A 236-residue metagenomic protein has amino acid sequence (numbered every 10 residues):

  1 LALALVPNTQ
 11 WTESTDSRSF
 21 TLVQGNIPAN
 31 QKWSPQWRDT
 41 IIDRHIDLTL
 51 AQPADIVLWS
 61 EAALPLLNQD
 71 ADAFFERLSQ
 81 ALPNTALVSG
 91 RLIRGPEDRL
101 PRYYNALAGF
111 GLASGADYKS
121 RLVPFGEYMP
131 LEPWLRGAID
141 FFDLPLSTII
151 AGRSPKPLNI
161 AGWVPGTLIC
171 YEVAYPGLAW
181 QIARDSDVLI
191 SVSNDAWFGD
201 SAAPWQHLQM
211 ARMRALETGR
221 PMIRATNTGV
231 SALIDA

Functional and structural regions predicted by a protein language model:
L1-V6: Hydrophobic core of alpha-helical transmembrane segments in multi-pass integral membrane proteins
N8-A236: Soluble catalytic domains of enzymes that build or remodel membrane lipids, polysaccharides, and related
